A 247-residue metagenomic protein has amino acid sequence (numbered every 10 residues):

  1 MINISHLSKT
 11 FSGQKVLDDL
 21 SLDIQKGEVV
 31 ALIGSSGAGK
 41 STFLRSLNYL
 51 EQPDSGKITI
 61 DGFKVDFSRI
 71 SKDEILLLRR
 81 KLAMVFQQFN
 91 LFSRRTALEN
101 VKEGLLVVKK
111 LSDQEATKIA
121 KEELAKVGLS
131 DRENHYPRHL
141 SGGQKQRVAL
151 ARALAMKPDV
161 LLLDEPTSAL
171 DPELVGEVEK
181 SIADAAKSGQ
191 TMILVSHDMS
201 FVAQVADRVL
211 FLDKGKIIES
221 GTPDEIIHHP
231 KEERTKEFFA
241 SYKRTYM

Functional and structural regions predicted by a protein language model:
V65-A83, K187, H229-P230: ABC ATPase NBD coupling module
Y136-L140, Q144: Conserved ABC ATPase signature
A155-D159: A short, proline-enriched helix->beta-strand linker immediately N-terminal to the Walker B motif in ABC-type P-loop
L161-D164: Catalytic Walker B motif of ABC-type/P-loop ATPase nucleotide-binding domains
V202-Q204: A short, surface-exposed alpha-helical micro-motif characterized by mixed small hydrophobic and charged/polar residues
S220-G221: ABC ATPase "signature
